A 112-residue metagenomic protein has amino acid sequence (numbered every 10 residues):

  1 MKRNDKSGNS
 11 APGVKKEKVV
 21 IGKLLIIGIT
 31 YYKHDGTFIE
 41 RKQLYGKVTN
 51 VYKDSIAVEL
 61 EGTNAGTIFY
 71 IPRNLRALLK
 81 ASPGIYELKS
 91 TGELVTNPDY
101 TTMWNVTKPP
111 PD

Functional and structural regions predicted by a protein language model:
M1-D112: Short beta-rich binding modules
